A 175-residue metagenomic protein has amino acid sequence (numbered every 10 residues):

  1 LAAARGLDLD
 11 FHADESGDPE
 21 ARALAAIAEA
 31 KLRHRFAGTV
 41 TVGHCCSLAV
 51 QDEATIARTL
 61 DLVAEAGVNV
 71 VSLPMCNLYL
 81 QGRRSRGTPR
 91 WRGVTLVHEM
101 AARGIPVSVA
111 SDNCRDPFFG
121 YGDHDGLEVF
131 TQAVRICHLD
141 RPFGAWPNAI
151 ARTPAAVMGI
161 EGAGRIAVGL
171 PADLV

Functional and structural regions predicted by a protein language model:
L1-T41, S47-N69, R86-V109, G164: Histidine/acidic residue-rich metal-binding segments in metalloenzymes
D8, E29-V40, Y79-L80, W91-L174: His/Asp/Glu-enriched, well-ordered alpha-helical/loop segment that forms or immediately abuts the divalent-metal
E15-G17, C46-L48, P74-Y79, N113-R115 (+1 more regions): Active-site-proximal loop/turn and secondary-structure-junction residues that shape catalytic pockets, frequently
E20-R22, G82-R83, F119-G120: Short Asp/Glu-rich motifs
M75, S85-R86: Ligand/cofactor pocket segment of small-molecule handling proteins
